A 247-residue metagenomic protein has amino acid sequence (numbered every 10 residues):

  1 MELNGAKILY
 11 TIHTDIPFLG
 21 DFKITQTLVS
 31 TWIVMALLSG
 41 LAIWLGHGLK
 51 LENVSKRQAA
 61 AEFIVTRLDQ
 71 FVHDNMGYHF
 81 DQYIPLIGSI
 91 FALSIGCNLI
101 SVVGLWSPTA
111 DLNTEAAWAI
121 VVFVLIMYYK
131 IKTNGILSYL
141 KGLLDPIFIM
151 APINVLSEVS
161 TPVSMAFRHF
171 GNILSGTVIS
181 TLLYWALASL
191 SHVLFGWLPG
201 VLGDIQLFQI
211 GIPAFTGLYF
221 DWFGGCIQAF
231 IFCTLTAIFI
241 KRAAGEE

Functional and structural regions predicted by a protein language model:
M1-E247: Selective transmembrane helix interface/packing segments
